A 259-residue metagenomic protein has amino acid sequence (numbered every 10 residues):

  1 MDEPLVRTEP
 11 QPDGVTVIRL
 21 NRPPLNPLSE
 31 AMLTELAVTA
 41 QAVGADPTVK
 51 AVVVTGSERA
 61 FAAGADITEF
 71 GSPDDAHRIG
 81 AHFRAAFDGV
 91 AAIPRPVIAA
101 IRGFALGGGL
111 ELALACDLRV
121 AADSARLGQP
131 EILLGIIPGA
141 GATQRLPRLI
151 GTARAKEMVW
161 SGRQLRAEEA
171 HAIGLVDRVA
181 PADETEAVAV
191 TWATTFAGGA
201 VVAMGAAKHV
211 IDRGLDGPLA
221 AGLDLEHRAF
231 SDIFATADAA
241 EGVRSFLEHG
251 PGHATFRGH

Functional and structural regions predicted by a protein language model:
M1-D13, D46, G162-E168, A187-H259: C-terminal alpha-helix plus adjacent terminal tail
M1-S57, D88, A92: Conserved CoA-thioester-binding segment of acyl-CoA-metabolizing enzymes
I18, L36, V54, D66 (+5 more regions): Terminal peptide-recognition signature
P27, F70-R84, D88, S124 (+6 more regions): Residues at secondary-structure transition points
T34, T48, G56-G89, A105 (+2 more regions): Glycine- (often His-adjacent) and acidic-residue-rich active-site loop that binds/positions the CoA thioester
A40, F61, I93, L127 (+2 more regions): Conserved hydrophobic/aromatic "anchor" residues that stabilize well-ordered secondary structure elements
R59-A63, A105-G107, G128, I211 (+1 more regions): Short, active-site-adjacent cap segments at secondary-structure transitions
A91-M204, D232-T236, E241-R244: Crotonase-fold acyl-CoA enzyme core
